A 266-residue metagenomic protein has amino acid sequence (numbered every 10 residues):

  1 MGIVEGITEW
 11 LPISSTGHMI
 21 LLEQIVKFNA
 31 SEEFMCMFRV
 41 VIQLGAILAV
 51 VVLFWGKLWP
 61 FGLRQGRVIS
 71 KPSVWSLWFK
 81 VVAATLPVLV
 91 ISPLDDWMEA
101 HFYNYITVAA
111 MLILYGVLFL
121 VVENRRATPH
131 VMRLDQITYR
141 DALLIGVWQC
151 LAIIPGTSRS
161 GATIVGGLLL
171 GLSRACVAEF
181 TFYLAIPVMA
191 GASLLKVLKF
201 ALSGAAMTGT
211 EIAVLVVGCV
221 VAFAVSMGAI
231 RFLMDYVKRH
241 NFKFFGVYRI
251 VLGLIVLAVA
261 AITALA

Functional and structural regions predicted by a protein language model:
M1-A266: Multi-pass membrane proteins that catalyze or facilitate reactions on polyprenyl-/lipid-phosphate substrates and their
